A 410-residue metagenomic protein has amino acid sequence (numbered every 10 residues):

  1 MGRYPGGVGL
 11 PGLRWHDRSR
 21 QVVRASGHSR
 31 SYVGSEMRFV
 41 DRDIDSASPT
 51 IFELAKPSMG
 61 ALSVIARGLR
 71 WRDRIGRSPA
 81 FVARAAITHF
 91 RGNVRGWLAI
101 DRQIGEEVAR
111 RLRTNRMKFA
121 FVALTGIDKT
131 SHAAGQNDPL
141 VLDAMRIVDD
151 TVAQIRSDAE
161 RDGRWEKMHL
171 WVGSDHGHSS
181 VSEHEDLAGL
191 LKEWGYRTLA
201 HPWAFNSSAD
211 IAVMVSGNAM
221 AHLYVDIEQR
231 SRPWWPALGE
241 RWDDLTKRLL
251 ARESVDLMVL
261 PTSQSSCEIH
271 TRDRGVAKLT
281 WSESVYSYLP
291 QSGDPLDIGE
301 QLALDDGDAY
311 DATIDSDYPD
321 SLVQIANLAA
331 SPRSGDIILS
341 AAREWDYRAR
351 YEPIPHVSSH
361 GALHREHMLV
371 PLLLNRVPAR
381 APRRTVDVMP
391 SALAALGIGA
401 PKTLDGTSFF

Functional and structural regions predicted by a protein language model:
M1-P139, A144-I147, R272-S316, S334 (+2 more regions): His/Asp/Glu-rich, glycine-adjacent segments that coordinate divalent cations and/or stabilize oxyanion chemistry on
G6-G9, A66-I75, D128-H132, S179-S182 (+6 more regions): Short catalytic/ligand-binding loop motif for oxyanion handling, primarily in non-cytosolic enzymes, centered on
R74-R77, G135-P139, H184-W194, R230 (+2 more regions): Short secondary-structure boundary/capping segments
F119-A123, W171, I338, L373: Structural motif
T130-A134, H176, S359-R365: Histidine-centered active-site/metal-ligand motif
I147-L191, E268-H270, I338-S340, A392: Metal-dependent active-site segment of extracytoplasmic phospho-/sulfohydrolases and closely related
N206-R380, T385, M389: Active-site neighborhoods of enzymes that stabilize oxyanions during catalysis
P378-V388, L393-F410: Long, positively charged, glycine-interspersed low-complexity recognition regions
